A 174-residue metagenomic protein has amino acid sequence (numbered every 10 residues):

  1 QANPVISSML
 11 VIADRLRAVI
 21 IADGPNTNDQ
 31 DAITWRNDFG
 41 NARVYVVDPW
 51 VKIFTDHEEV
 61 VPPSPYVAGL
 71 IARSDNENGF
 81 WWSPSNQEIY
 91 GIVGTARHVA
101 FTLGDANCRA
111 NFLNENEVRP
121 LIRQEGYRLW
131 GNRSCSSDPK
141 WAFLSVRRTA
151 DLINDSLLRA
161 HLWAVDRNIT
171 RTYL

Functional and structural regions predicted by a protein language model:
Q1-L174: Structured, hydrophobic secondary-structure cores that serve as assembly/anchoring elements
